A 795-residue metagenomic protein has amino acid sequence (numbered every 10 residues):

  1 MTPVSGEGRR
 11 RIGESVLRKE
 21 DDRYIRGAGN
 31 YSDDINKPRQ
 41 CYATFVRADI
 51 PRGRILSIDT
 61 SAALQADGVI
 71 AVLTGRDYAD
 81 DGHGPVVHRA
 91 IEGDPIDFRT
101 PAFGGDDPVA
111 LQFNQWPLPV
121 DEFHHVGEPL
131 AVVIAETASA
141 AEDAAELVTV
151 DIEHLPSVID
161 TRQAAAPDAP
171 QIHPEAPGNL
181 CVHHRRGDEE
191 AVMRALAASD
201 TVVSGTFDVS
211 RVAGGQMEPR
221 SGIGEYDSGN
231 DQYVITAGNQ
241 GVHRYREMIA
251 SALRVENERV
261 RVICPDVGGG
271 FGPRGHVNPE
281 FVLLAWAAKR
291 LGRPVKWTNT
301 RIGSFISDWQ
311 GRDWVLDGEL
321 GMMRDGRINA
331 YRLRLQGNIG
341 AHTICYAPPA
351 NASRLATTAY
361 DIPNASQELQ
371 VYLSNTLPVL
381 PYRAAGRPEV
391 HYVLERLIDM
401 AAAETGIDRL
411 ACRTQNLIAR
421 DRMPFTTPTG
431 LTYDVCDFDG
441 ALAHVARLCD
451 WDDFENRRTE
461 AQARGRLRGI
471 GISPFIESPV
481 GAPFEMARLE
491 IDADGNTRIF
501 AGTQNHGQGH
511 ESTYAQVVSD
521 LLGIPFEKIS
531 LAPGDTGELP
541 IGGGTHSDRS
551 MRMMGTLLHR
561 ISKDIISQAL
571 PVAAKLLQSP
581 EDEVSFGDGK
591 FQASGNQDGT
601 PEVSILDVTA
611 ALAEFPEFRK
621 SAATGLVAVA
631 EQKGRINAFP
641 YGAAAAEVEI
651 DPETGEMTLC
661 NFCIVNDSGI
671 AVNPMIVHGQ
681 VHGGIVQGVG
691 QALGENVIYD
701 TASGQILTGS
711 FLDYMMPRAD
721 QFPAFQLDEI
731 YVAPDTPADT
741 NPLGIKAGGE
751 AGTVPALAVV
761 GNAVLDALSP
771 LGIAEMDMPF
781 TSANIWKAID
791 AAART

Functional and structural regions predicted by a protein language model:
M1-P177, V202, R290: Flexible, low-hydrophobicity surface segments
E14, E20-R23, P95-F113, G178-G222 (+6 more regions): Glycine-rich loop/linker segments at domain edges
D22-R23, E146-I159, Q240-V242, E247 (+4 more regions): Extended active-site and interfacial segments that coordinate phosphate-rich ligands in large catalytic machineries
G75-R76, I96-P101, P108-V109, R254-R259 (+6 more regions): C-terminal catalytic domains of large/alpha subunits in multi-subunit enzymes
G82-H88, A144-L147, G215, A237 (+12 more regions): Short acidic, glycine/serine/threonine-rich loops at helix termini
Q112, V120-E122, E256-C264, A287-T300 (+1 more regions): Conserved catalytic cysteine-centered active-site region of acyl-thioester-dependent Claisen-condensing enzymes
V120, E218-I223, V315, G469 (+2 more regions): Short glycine-rich loop/turn motifs
G270-G292, K296-T298, H510-V518: Thiamine diphosphate
